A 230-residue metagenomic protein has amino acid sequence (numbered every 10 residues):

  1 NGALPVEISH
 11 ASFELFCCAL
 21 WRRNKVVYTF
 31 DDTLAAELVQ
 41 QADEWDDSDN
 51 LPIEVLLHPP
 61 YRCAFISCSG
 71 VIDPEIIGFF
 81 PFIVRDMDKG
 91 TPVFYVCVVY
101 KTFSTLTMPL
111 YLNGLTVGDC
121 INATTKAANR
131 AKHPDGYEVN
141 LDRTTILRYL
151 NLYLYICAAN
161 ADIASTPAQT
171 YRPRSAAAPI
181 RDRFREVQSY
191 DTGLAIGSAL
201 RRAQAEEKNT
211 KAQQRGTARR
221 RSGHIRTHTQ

Functional and structural regions predicted by a protein language model:
N1-R201: Intrinsically disordered, low-complexity regulatory segments
A178-Q230: Signature of WW domains and closely related Tyr/Trp-rich beta-sheet microdomains in eukaryotic regulatory proteins
